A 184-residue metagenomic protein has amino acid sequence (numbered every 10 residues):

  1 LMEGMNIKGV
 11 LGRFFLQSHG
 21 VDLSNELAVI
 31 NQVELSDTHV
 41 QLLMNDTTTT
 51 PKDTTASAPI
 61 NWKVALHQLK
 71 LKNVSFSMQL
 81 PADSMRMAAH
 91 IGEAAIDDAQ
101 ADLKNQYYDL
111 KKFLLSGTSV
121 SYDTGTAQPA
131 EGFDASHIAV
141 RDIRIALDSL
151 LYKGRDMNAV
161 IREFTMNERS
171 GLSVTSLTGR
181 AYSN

Functional and structural regions predicted by a protein language model:
L1-N184: N-terminal targeting/secretion presequences
